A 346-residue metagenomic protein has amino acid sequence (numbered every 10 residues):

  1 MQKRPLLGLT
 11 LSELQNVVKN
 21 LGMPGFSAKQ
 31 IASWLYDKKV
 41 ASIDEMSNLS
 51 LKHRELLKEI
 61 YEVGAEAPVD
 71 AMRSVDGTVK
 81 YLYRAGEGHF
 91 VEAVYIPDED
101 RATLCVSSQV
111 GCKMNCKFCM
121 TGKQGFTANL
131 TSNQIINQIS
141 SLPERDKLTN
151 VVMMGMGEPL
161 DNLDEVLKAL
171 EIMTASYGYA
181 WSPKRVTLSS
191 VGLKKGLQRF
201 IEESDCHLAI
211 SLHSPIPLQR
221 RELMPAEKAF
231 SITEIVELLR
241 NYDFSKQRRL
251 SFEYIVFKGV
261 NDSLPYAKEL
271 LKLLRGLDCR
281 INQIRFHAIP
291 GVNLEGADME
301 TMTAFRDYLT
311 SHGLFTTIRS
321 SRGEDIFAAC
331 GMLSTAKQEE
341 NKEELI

Functional and structural regions predicted by a protein language model:
M1-V91, R240-R249, V256-I346: Auxiliary Fe-S-binding modules of radical SAM enzymes
Q30, Q109, Q134-Q138: Glutamine-centric residue-chemistry signal
S74, S107-S108, S189, S211: Short linear Ser/Thr-Pro motifs
V79, V91, A102-V106, M114 (+1 more regions): Generic beta-strand structural signal
E87-I96, D100-R101: P-loop NTP-binding catalytic core
P97-N133: Canonical Radical SAM [4Fe-4S] cluster-binding loop centered on the CxxxCxxC motif and its immediate flanking residues
G122-N150: Conserved alpha-helical substructure of the radical SAM core
P143-N150, G155-R319: Conserved AdoMet/S-adenosylmethionine-binding subsite of the radical SAM
